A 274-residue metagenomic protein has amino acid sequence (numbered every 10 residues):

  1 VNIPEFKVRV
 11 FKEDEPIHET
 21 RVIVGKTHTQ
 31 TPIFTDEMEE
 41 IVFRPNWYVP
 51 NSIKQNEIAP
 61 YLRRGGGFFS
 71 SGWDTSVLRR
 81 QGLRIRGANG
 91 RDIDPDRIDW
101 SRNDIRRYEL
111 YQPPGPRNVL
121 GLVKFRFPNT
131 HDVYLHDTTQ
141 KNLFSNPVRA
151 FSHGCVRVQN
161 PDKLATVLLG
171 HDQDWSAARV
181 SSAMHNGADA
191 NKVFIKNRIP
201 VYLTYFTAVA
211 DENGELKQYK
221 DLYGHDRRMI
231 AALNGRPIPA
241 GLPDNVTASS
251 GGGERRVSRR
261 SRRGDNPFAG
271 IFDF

Functional and structural regions predicted by a protein language model:
V1-F274: Well-ordered beta-sheet/strand-loop patches within structured domains
